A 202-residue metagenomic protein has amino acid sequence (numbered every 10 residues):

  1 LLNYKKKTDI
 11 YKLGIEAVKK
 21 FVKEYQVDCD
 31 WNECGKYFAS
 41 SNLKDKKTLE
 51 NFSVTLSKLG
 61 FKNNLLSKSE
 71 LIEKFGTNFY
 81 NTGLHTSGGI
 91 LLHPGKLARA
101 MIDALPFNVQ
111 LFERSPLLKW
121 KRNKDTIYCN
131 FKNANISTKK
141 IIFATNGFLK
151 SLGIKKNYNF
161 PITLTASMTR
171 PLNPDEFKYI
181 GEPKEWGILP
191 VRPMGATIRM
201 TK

Functional and structural regions predicted by a protein language model:
L1, K20-A100: Flavin (FAD/FMN) cofactor-binding and adjacent substrate-gating region of FAD-dependent oxidoreductase domains
L1-D9: Glycine-rich active-site loop/strand segments that organize a redox cofactor
I10-A17: N-terminal FAD cofactor-binding segment of flavoenzymes
L13, N63-L66, P190: Short secondary-structure boundary/capping elements
E16, E24-N32, L117-D125, A134-D175 (+1 more regions): Active-site substrate-recognition segment that forms the wall of the catalytic cavity or substrate channel
S40, H85, N130, M168 (+1 more regions): Residues in well-ordered beta-strands of folded domains
K47, S53-T55, L59, N78-K140 (+1 more regions): Helical element adjacent to the flavin cofactor pocket in flavoenzyme catalytic cores
N64, K68-I72, L92, M101 (+4 more regions): N-terminal FAD-binding dinucleotide-binding subdomain shared by FAD-dependent oxidases/monooxygenases
